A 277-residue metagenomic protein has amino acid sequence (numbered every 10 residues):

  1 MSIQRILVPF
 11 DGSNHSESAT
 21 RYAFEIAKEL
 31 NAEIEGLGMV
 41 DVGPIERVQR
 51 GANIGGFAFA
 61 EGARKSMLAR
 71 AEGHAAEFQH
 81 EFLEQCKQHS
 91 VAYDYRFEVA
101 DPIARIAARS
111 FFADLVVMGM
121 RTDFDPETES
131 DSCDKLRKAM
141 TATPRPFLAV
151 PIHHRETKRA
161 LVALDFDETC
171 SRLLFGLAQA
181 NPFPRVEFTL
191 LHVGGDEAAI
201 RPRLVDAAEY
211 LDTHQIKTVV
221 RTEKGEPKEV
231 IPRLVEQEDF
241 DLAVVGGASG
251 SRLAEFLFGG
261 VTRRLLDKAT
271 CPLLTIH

Functional and structural regions predicted by a protein language model:
M1-G62, A142-R145, R155-T222, F240: Small/aliphatic-rich secondary-structure junction motif
T20, Y95, I103-H154, V235-H277: Gly/Ser-rich helix-loop-strand patches that form or flank binding pockets for ribonucleotide-derived cofactors
I26, Q85, R105-R109, V230 (+1 more regions): CheY-like receiver
A58-H74: A short acidic, glycine-rich active-site loop that binds or catalyzes chemistry on phosphate/adenosine moieties
H74-V91: Ordered, amphipathic secondary-structure segments that act as subunit-interaction surfaces in large macromolecular
C86-D94, D212-T218: A short helix-to-beta-strand connector/capping loop
F97-A104, E223-K228: Charged docking surfaces used in two-component/phosphorelay signaling
A208, E226-E236: A short, acidic, amphipathic alpha-helical segment used as a generic capping/interface helix at domain edges
